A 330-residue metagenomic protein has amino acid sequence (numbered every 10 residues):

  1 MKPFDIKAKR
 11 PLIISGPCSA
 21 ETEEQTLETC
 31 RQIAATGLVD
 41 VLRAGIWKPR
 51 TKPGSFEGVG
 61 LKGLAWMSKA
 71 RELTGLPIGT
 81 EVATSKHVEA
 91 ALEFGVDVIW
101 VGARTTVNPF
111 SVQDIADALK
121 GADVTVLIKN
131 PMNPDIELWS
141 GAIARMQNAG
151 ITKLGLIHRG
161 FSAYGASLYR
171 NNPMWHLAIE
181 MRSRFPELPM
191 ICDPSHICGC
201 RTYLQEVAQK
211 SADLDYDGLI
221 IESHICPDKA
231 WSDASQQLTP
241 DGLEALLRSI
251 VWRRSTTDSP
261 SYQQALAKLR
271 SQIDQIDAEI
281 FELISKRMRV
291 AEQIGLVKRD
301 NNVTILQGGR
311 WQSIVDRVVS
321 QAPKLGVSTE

Functional and structural regions predicted by a protein language model:
M1-I14: N-terminal amphipathic alpha-helix/helix-capping segment at the start of soluble metabolic enzymes
I6, S111-A245, S255-D258: Catalytic alpha/beta core domains of metabolic enzymes, predominantly
P11-E28, K52-E57, P77-V82, G102-R104 (+4 more regions): Active-site mouth loops of central-metabolism enzymes
P11-P17, D40-A44, I78-T80, I99-V101 (+4 more regions): Hydrophobic faces of well-ordered beta-strands that scaffold small-molecule active sites in alpha/beta enzyme cores
R43-L61, I225-A234, I294-V303: Glycine-rich, proline-tolerant flexible connector loops at the mouths of alpha/beta enzymes
F56-T80, I115-T125, W175-M190, Q236-T256 (+1 more regions): Alpha-helix-loop-beta-strand connector modules within alpha/beta enzyme cores
E57-V59, G75-T84, V88, D97-S111 (+2 more regions): Catalytic beta/alpha-barrel core
S255-E330: Domain-level signature for soluble enzymes in the chorismate/prephenate branch of the shikimate pathway
